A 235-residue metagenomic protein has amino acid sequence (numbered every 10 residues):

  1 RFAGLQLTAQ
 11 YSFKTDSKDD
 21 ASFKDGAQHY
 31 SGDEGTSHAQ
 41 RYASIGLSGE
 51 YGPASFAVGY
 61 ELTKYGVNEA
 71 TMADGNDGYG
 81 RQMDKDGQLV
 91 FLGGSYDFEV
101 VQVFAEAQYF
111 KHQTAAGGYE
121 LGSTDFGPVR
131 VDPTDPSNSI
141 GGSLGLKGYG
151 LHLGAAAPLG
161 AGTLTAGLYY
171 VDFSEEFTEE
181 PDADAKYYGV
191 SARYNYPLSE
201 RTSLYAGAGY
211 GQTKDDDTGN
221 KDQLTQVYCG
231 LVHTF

Functional and structural regions predicted by a protein language model:
R1-G4, P53, G160-A161, L198-R201: Short loop/turn motifs that connect adjacent beta-strands in outer-membrane beta-barrel proteins
R1-K18, A39, L47-S55: Outer membrane beta-barrel
T8-S12, A57-E61, E106-Q108, G167-Y169 (+2 more regions): Transmembrane beta-strands of outer-membrane beta-barrel proteins
K14-A39, Y65-Q82, A115, S174-E176 (+1 more regions): Surface-exposed loop and membrane-interface regions of Gram-negative outer-membrane beta-barrel proteins
S44-G189: Detector for outer-membrane/organellar transmembrane beta-barrel domains, recognizing the amphipathic beta-strand
Q88, Q212, L224-T225: Extracytoplasmic/periplasmic mature domains of Sec-exported, cell-envelope-associated bacterial proteins
V190-G209: C-terminal closing repeat unit and adjoining cap/tail of repeat-based domains
Q223-F235: Outer-membrane beta-barrel "beta-signal"
